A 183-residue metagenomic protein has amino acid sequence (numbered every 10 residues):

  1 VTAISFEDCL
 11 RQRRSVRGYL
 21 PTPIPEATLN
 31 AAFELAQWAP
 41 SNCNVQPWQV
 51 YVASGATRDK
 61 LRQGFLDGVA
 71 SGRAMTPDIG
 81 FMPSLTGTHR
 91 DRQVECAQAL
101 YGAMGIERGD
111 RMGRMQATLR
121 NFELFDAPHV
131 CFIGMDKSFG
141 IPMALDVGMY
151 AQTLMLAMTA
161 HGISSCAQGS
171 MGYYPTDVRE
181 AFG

Functional and structural regions predicted by a protein language model:
V1-G183: Acidic, surface-exposed loops and disordered segments
